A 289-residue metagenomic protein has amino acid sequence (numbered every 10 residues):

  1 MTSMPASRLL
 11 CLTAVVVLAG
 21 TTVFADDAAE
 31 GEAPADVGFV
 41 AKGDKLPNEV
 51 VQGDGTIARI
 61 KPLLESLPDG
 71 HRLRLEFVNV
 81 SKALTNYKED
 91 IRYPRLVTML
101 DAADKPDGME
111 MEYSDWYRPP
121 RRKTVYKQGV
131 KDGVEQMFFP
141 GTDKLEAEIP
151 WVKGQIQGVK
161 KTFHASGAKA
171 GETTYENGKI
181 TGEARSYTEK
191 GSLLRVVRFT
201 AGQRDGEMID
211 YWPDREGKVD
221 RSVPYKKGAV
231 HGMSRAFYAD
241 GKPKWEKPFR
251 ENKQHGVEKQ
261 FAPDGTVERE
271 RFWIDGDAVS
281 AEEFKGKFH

Functional and structural regions predicted by a protein language model:
T2-C11: Bacterial N-terminal signal peptides that target proteins for export
P5, V16, F24-A25: Intrinsically disordered, low-complexity repeat segments enriched in small/polar residues
C11-G20: Bacterial N-terminal signal peptides
T21-H289: Glycine/tyrosine- and acidic-biased, solvent-exposed loop/turn segments at the edges of beta-strands
